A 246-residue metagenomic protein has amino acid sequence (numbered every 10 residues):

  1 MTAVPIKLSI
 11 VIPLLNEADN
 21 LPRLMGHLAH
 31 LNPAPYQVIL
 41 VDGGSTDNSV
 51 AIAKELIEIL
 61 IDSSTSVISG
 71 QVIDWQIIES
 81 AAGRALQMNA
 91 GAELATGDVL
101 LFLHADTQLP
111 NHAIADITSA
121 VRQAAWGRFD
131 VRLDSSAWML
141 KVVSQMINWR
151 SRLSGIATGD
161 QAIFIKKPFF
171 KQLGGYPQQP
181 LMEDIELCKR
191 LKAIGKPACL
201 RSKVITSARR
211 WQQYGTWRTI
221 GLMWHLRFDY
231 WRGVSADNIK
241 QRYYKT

Functional and structural regions predicted by a protein language model:
M1-V4, K189-T246: Hydrophobic helical membrane-anchoring modules
K7-S9, Q37, E186: Cell-envelope/extracellular polymer assembly enzymes that use nucleotide-activated donors
G26-P35: Short, acidic, metal-binding catalytic loop of nucleotide-sugar glycosyltransferases
Y36, V50-L94: Conserved donor nucleotide-binding strand/loop of the catalytic core
D42-V50, T107: A conserved acidic beta->alpha catalytic loop
L100: Short aromatic/hydrophobic "clamp" motif used to bind/position activated sugar donors
N111-M139: Conserved donor NDP-sugar-binding/catalytic core segment of glycosyltransferases
L181-L187: Acidic donor-binding loop at a coil-to-helix junction in glycosyltransferase catalytic cores that engages
